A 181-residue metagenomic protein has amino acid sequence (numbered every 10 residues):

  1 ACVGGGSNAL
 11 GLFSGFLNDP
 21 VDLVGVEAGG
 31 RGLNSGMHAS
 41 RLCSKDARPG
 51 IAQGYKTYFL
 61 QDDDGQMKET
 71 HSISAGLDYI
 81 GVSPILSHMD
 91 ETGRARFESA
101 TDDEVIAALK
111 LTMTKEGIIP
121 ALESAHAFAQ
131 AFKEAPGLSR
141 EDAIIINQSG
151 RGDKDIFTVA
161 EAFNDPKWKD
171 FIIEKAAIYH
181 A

Functional and structural regions predicted by a protein language model:
A1-N8, L23-V26, D142-Q148: A short, small-residue-rich loop immediately preceding and capping a beta-strand
C2-F13, L33-S35, S124-A131, D153-I156: Short glycine/serine/threonine-rich phosphate/pyrophosphate-binding segments that cradle anionic phosphate groups
S14, N18, K133-P136, E161: Short, well-ordered alpha-helices that flank and scaffold nucleotide-derived cofactor binding pockets
N18-V21, G25-I118, L122, E161-A181: Active-site/ligand-binding loops adjacent to catalytic centers
A100-T101, S139, D155: Helix N-cap and loop-to-helix transition residues
M113-S149: C-terminal structured "cap/appendage" subdomains that terminate the fold
G150, F157, E161-A162: Membrane-helix cytosolic exit motif
